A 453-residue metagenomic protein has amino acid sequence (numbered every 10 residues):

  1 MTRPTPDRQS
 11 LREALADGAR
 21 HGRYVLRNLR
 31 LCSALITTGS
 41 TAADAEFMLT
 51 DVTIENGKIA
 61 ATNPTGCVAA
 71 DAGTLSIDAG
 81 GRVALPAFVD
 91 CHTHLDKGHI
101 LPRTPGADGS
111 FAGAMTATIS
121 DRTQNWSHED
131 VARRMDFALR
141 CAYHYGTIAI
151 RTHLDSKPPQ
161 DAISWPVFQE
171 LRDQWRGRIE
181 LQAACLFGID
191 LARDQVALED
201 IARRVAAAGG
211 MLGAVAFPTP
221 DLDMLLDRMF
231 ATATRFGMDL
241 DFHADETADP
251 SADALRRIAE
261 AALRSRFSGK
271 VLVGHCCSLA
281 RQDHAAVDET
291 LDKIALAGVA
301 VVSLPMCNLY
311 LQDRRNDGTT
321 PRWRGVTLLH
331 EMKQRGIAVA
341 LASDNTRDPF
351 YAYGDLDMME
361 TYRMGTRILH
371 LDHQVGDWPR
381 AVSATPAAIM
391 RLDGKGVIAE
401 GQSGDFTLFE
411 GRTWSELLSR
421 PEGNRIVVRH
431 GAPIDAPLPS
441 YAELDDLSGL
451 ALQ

Functional and structural regions predicted by a protein language model:
M1-D71, W414: N-terminal metal-binding scaffold of metallo-dependent hydrolase/deaminase domains
G66-L85: Active-site metal-binding motif and surrounding structural segment of the metallo-beta-lactamase
R82, L101-H153, P159-Q174, D200-R204: Alpha-helical scaffold segments that flank or form the walls of functional sites
R82-T104, T247-A248: Di-metal (Zn2+ and/or Mg2+/Mn2+) metal-binding site signature of metallo-dependent hydrolases with the MBL/beta-CASP
H99-V131, F236, A254-L272, A295-V301 (+2 more regions): Active-site gating loops and adjacent loop-to-helix segments of metal-dependent hydrolytic enzymes
I163-R178, R193-A300, G318-L341, G396: Histidine/acidic residue-rich metal-binding segments in metalloenzymes
D239, E260-V271, L311, W323-F409: His/Asp/Glu-enriched, well-ordered alpha-helical/loop segment that forms or immediately abuts the divalent-metal
E400-Q453: C-terminal cap of metal-dependent C-N hydrolases
